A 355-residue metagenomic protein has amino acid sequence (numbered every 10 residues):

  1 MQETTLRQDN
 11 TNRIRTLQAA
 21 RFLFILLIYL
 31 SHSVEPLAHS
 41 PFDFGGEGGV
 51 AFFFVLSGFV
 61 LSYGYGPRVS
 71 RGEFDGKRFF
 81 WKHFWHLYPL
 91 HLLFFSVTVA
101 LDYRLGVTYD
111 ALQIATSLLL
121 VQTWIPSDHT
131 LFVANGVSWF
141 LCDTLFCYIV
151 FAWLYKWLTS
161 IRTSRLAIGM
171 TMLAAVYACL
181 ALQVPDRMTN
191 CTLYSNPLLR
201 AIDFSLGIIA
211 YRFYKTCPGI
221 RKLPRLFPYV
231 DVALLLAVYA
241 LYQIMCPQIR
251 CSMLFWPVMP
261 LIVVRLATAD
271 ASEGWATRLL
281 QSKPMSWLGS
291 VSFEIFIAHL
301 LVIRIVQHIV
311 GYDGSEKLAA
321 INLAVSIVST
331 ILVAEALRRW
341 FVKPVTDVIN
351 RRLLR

Functional and structural regions predicted by a protein language model:
M1-I14: Short, Lys/Arg-rich, polar N-terminal cytosolic tail immediately upstream of the first transmembrane signal-anchor
I14-R15, A38-V50, H129-D143, Q183-L206 (+3 more regions): Interfacial loop-to-helix transition and helix-capping segments at the boundaries of transmembrane helices
R21, E47-V50, F54, Y65-D102 (+11 more regions): Transmembrane alpha-helical segments and their boundary/interface "anchor" motifs in multi-pass integral membrane
L26-S33, V121-W124, T171-Q183, V232-M245 (+1 more regions): Aromatic-anchored segments of alpha-helical transmembrane domains
S62-V69, L101-Y103, W153-I161, I209-P218 (+4 more regions): Structural signal for the C-terminal ends of transmembrane alpha-helices and the immediately following loop
Q122-Y177, L337-R339: Hydrophobic alpha-helical segments with transmembrane-like composition
I161-G169, R221-V230, Q248, L318-I321: Membrane-interfacial entry segments at the cytosolic side of transmembrane helices
F204, D231-K343: Alpha-helical transmembrane segments of multi-pass integral membrane proteins
